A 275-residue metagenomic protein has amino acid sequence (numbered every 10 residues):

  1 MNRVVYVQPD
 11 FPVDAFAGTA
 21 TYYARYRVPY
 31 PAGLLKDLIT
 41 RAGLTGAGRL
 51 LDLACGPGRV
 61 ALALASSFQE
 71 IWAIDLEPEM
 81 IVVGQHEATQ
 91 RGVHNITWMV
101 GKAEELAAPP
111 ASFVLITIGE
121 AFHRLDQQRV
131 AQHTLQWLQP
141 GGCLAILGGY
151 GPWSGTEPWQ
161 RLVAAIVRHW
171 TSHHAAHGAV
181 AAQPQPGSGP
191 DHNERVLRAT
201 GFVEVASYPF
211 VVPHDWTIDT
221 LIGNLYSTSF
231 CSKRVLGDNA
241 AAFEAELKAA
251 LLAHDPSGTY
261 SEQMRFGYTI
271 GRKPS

Functional and structural regions predicted by a protein language model:
N2-T45: Conserved class I S-adenosyl-L-methionine
R49-L51, P57-E105: Class I SAM-dependent methyltransferase SAM/SAH-binding core
P57, P184-S275: Conserved Class I S-adenosyl-L-methionine
L106-L115: A short acidic, Gly/Pro-enriched loop at the edge of an enzyme's catalytic core that lines a small-molecule cofactor
L115-I118, Q127: A short beta-strand submotif of the Rossmann-like class I SAM-dependent methyltransferase core that lines
L125-T134: A short, conserved alpha-helix within the catalytic core of class I
L135-V212: Conserved catalytic/acceptor-binding region of the Class I
